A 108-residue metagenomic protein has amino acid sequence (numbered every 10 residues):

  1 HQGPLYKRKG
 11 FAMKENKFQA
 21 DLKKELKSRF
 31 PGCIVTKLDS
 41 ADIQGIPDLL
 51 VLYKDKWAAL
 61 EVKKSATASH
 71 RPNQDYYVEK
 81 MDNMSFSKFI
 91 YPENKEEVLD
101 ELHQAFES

Functional and structural regions predicted by a protein language model:
H1-S108: Catalytic phosphate/metal-binding cores of nucleic-acid and nucleotide-processing enzymes, i.e., regions that mediate
